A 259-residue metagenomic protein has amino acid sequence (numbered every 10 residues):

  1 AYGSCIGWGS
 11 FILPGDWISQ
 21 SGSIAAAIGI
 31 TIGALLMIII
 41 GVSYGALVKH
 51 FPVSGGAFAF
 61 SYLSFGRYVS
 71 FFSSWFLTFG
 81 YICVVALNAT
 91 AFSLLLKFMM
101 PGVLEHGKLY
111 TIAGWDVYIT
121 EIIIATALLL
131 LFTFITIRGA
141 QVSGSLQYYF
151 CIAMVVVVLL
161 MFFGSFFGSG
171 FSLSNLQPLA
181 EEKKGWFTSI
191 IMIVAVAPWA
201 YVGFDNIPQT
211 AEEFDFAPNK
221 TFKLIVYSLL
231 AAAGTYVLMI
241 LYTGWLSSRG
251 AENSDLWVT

Functional and structural regions predicted by a protein language model:
A1, A27, G66-F79, A125-T126 (+1 more regions): Select transmembrane alpha-helical segments in multipass membrane proteins
A1-I12, W199: The first (N-terminal) embedded transmembrane alpha-helix
S10-A113, S228-G234: Extracellular loop-to-transmembrane helix junctions
A27, V103-T120, Y148-T259: Helix-loop-helix junctions that connect adjacent transmembrane segments in multi-pass membrane transporters
G33-L36, L128-T136, V155-S165: Hydrophobic core segments of alpha-helical transmembrane domains in multi-pass membrane transport and ion-translocation
I38, G45, N88, F92-L95 (+4 more regions): Transmembrane helix-loop junctions and nearby membrane-interface residues
V48-K49, F72, A127-A153, T210-E213: Membrane-water interface regions at transmembrane-helix termini and the short interhelical loops of multi-pass membrane
K49, G56-L63, S70, S145-Y148 (+1 more regions): Short amphipathic alpha-helical coupling elements at transmembrane boundaries
